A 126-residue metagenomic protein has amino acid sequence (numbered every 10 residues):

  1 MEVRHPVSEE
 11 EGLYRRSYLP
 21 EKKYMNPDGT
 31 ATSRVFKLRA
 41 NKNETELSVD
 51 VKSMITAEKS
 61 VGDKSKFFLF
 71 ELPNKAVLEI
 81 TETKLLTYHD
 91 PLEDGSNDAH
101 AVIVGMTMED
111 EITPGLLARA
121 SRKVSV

Functional and structural regions predicted by a protein language model:
M1-E46: ADP-ribose/NAD+-binding catalytic cleft of ART/PARP-like enzymes
M1-H5, K64-F67, S125-V126: Intrinsically disordered, low-complexity terminal and linker regions
M1-V3, T56, G62, L116-S121: A contiguous, well-structured "functional interface" segment within a domain
E11-G12, T30-V35, S96, D110-R119: General helical secondary-structure elements
Y18-L19, K37, L78, R122-S125: Sequence-pattern detector for short linear motifs and compositional/periodic biases rather than a specific fold
L19-T30, K75-Y88, E111: Short, surface-exposed beta-strand/loop "edge" segments at domain boundaries and coil↔beta transitions
L38-G105: ADP-ribosyltransferase catalytic core
H100-V126: C-terminal partner/receptor-binding element of secreted or periplasmic proteins
